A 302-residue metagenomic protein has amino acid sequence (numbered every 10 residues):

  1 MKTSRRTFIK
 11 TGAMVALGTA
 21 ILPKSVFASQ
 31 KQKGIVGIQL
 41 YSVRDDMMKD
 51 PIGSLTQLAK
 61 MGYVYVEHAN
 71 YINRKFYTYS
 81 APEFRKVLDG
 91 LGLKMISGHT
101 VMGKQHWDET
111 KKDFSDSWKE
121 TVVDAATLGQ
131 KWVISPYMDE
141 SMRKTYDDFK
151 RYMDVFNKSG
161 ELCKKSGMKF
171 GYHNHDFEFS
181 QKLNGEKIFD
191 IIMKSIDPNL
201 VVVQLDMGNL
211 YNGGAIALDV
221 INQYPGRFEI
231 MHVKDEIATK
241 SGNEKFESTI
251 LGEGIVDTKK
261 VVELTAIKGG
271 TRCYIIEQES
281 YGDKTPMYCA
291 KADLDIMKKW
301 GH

Functional and structural regions predicted by a protein language model:
M1-A16: N-terminal secretory signal peptides and thylakoid transit peptides that target proteins across membranes
A13-M14, G18, W107-V202: Active-site acidic/histidine proton-transfer and metal-coordination neighborhood in alpha/beta enzyme cores
K24-G53, Q57: C-terminal segment of N-terminal export signals and the immediately downstream linker at the start of the mature
K31, L55-K60, Y77-I96, K119-G129 (+4 more regions): Acidic (Asp/Glu)-rich catalytic clusters
G34-Q39, V66-H68, M95-T100, V133-S135 (+4 more regions): Hydrophobic faces of well-ordered beta-strands that scaffold small-molecule active sites in alpha/beta enzyme cores
V43-K49, A69-S80, G103-S115, E140-K144 (+5 more regions): Acidic-and-aromatic substrate-binding clefts and catalytic sites of carbohydrate-active enzymes
D46-L58, D113-V123, G213-V220, T258: Short, acidic/polar
Y65-V66, C163-I255: Acidic/histidine-rich catalytic cores of soluble enzymes
